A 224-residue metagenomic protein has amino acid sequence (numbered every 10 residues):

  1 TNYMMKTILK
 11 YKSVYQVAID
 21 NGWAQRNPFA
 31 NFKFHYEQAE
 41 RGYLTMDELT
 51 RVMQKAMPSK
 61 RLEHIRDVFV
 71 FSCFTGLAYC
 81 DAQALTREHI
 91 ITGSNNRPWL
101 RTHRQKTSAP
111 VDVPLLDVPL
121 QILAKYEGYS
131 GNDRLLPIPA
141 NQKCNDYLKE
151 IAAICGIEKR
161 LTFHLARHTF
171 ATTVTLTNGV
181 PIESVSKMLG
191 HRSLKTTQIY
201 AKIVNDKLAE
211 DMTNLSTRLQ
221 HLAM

Functional and structural regions predicted by a protein language model:
T1-L9, D20-Y79, Y129, N178: Basic, Lys/Arg- and aromatic-enriched nucleic-acid-binding interface segment
K12-Y15, I19, V204-L208: C-terminal flanking helix
Y36, Y43, R104-S108, N141 (+1 more regions): Catalytic-site neighborhood detector that most strongly recognizes the C-terminal catalytic loop/helix of tyrosine
Q38, R104-A124, S130-E150: C-terminal catalytic core of Y-nucleophile DNA break-rejoin enzymes
I65, P139-N141, E158-N178: Short basic/aromatic active-site micro-motif
V70, F74, C80, E150 (+2 more regions): C-terminal catalytic core of tyrosine-transesterase DNA break-rejoin enzymes
H89-N96, E158-K159, G179-I199, D206 (+1 more regions): Short, polar N-cap/turn motifs at the start of nucleic acid-interacting alpha helices
I138, L215-M224: C-terminal secondary-structure termini that scaffold catalytic or DNA-interacting sites
